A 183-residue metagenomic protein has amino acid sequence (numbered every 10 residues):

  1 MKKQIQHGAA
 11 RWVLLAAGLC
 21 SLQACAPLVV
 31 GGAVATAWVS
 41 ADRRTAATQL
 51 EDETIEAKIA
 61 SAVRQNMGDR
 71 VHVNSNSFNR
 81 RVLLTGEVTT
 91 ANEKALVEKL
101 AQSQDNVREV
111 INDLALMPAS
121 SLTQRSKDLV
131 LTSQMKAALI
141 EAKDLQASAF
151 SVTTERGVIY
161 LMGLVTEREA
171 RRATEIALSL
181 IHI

Functional and structural regions predicted by a protein language model:
K2-W12: Bacterial N-terminal signal peptides that target proteins for export
L19-L22: Bacterial Sec-type N-terminal signal peptides, specifically the leucine/valine-rich hydrophobic h-region
A33-Q65: Post-signal peptide N-terminal segment of mature Sec-exported envelope proteins
V73-E93, V97, A149-E169: Short glycine/threonine-rich beta-strand-turn micro-motifs
V97-S103, A173-A177: Short amphipathic alpha-helices in soluble, non-transmembrane regions that often serve as interface/regulatory elements
S121-K136: Short, low-order "capping/linker" segments at domain edges
I181-I183: Conserved small/polar residues in nucleotide/adenosyl-binding loops
